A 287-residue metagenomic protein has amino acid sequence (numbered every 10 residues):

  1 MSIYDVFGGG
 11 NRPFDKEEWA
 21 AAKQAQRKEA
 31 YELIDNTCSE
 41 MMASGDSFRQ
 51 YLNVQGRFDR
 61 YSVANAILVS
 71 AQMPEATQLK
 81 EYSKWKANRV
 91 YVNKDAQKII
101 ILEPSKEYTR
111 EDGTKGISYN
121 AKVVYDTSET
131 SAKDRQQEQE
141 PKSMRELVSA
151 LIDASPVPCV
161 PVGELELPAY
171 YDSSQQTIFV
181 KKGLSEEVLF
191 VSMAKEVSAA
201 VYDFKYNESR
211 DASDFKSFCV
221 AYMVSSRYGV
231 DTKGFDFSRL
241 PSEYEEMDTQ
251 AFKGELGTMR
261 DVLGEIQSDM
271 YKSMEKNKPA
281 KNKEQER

Functional and structural regions predicted by a protein language model:
M1-R287: N-terminal accessory/interface modules of nucleic-acid-binding and processing proteins
